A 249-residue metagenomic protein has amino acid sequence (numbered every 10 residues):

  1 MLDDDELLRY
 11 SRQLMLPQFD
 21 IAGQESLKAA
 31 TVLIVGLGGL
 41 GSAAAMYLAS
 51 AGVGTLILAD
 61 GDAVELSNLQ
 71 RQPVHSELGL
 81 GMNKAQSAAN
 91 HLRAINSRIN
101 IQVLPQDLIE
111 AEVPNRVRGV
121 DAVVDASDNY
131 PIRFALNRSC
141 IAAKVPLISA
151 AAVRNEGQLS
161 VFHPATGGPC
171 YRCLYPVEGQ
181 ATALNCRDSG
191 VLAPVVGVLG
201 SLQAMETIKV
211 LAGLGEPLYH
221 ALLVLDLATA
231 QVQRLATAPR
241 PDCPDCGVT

Functional and structural regions predicted by a protein language model:
M1-T249: Adenine nucleotide-associated cytosolic modules
